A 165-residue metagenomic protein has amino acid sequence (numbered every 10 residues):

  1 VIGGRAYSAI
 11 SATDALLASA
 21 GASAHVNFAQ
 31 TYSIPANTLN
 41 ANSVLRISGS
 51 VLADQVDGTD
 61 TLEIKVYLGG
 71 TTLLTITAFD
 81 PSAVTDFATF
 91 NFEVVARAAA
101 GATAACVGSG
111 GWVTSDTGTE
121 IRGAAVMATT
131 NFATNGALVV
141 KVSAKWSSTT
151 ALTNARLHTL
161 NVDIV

Functional and structural regions predicted by a protein language model:
I2-V165: Surface-exposed molecular-recognition determinants
